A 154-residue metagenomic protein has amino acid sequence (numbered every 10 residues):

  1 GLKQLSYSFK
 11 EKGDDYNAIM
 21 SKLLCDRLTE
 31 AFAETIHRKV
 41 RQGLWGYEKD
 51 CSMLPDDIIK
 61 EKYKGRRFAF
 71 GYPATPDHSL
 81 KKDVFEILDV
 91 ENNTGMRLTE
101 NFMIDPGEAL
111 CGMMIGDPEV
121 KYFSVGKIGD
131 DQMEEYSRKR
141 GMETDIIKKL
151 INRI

Functional and structural regions predicted by a protein language model:
G1-V120, L150: Small-residue-enriched alpha-helical segments and adjacent helix-cap loops that form tight helix-helix packing
L110, G116-I154: Charged substrate- and nucleic-acid-binding regions of tRNA-handling and nucleotidyl-transfer enzymes, centered on
